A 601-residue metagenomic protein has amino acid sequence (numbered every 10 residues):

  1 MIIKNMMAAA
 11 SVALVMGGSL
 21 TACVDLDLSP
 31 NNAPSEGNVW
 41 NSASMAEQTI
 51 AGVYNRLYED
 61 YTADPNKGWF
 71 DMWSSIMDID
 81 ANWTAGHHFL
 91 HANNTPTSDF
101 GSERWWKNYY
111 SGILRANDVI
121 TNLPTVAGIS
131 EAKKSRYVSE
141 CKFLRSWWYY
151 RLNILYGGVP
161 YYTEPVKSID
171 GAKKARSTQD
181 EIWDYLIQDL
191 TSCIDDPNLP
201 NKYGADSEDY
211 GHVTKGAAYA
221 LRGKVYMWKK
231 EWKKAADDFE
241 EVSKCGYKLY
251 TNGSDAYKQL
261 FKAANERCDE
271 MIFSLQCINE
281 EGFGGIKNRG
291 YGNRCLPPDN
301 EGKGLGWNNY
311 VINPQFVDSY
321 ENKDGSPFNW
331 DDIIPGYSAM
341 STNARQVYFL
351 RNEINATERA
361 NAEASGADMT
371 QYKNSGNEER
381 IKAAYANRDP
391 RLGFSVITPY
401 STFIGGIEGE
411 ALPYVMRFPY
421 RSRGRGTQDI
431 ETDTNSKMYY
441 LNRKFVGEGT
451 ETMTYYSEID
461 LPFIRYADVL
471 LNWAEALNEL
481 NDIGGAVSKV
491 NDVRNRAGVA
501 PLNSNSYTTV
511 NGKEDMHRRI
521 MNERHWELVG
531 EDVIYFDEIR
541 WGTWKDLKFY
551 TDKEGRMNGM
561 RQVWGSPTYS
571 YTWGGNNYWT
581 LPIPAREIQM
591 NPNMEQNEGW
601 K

Functional and structural regions predicted by a protein language model:
M1-A22, N279: Sec-dependent bacterial lipoprotein signal peptides
A10, S19, C23-W73, E103 (+6 more regions): Acidic, glycine-rich segments characteristic of secretory precursors and extracytoplasmic regions
C23, Y54, T95-P96, Y109-G112 (+8 more regions): Long, intrinsically disordered, low-complexity segments
G37, A63-W83, Y162, L199-A218 (+7 more regions): Short, surface-exposed recognition loops and adjoining beta-strand edges that mediate ligand/DNA contacts, enriched
S42-T62, W83-Y156, G171-D184, L190-A205 (+8 more regions): Conserved, well-structured interaction surfaces
V138, R145, K215, R222 (+2 more regions): Structural register within alpha-helical repeat arrays
P335, A339-R465, W600: Flexible, polar/acidic helix-loop-strand segments at domain edges
